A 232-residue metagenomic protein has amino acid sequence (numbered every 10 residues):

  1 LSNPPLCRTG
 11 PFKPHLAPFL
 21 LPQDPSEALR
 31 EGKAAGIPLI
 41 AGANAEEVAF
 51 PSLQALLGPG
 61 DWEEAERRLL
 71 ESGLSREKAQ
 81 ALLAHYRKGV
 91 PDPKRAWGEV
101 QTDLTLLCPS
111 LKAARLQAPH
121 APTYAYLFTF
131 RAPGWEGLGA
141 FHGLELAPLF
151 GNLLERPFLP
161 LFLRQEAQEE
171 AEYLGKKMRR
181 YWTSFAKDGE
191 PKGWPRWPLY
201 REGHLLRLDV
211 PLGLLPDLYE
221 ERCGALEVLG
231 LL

Functional and structural regions predicted by a protein language model:
L1-E169, Y181: Substrate-gating cap/lid region and adjacent catalytic-acid/histidine neighborhood within extracellular/lumenal
A65, V100, F185, W197-Y200: Enriched - but not universal
V90-P93, F158-F162, Y200-L205, D209 (+1 more regions): A short alpha-helix capping/helix-coil boundary motif
R131, L153, P211-G213, L231: Generic structural motif
A171-G193: Non-catalytic, well-ordered alpha-helical segments in soluble enzyme domains
D188-P216: Mature extracytoplasmic/periplasmic domains
G213-L232: Tryptophan-rich aromatic "cage" segments
